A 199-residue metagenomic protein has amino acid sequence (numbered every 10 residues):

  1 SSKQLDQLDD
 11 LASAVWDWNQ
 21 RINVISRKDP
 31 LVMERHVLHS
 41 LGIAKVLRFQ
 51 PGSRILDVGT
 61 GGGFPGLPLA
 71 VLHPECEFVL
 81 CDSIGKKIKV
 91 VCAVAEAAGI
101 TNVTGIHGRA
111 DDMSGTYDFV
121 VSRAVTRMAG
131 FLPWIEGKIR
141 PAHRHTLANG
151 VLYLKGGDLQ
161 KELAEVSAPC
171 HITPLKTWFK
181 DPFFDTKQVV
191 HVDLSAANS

Functional and structural regions predicted by a protein language model:
S1-L56, K86-V103: Class I SAM-dependent transferase core
G59: Conserved glycine-centered beta->alpha loop in an early N-terminal alpha/beta scaffold
G62-E75: Conserved SAM-binding loop of SAM-dependent methyltransferases across substrates and taxa, primarily the Class I
E77-D82: Conserved SAM-binding motif I beta-strand of class I
I106-D112: Conserved SAM/SAH-binding loop
F119-K138, Y153: A short SAM/SAH-binding and catalytic strip from SAM-dependent methyltransferases
H143-D158: Conserved beta-strand signature within the Rossmann-like core of class I S-adenosyl-L-methionine
G156-S199: Active-site capping/gating segments
